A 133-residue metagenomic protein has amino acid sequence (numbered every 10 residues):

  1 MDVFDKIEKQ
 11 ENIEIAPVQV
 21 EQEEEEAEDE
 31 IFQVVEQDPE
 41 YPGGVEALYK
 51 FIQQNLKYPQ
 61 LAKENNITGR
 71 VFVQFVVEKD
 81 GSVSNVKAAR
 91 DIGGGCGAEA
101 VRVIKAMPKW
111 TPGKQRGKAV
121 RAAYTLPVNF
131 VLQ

Functional and structural regions predicted by a protein language model:
M1-F32: A sequence-level signature for low-complexity, intrinsically disordered linkers and tails enriched in proline
V35-E40, V86: Second-shell loop/turn segments in exported
D38-V76, E99-Q133: Short proline/glycine- and basic residue-enriched helix-capping loop/turn segments at helix->loop/beta transitions
A89-C96: A short acidic/small-residue loop/turn micro-motif
